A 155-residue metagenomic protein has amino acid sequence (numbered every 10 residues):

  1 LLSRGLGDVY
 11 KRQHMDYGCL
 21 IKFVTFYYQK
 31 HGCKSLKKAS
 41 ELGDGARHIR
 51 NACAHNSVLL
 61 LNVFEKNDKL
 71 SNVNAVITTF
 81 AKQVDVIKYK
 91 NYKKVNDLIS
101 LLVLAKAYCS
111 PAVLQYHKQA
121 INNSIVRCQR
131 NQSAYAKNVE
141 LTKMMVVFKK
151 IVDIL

Functional and structural regions predicted by a protein language model:
L1-Y10: Single conserved hydrophobic/aromatic residue that forms the stacking wall/gate of nucleotide- or nucleobase-binding
Y10, S57-V58: Flexible, active-site-adjacent loop/turn segments at secondary-structure boundaries
C19-D44, H48, V58-L155: Polyanionic, low-complexity intrinsically disordered segments
